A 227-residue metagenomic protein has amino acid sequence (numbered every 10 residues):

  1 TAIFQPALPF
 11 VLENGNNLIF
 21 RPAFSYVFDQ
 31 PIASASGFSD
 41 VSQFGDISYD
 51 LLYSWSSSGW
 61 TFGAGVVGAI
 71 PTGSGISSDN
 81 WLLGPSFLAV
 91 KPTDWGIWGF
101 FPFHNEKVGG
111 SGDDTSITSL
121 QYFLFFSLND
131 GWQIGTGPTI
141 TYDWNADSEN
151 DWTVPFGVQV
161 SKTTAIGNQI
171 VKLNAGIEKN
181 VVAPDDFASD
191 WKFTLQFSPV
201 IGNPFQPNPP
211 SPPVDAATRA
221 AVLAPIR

Functional and structural regions predicted by a protein language model:
T1-G109, D113-R227: Transmembrane beta-barrel domains of Gram-negative outer membranes and organellar outer membranes
